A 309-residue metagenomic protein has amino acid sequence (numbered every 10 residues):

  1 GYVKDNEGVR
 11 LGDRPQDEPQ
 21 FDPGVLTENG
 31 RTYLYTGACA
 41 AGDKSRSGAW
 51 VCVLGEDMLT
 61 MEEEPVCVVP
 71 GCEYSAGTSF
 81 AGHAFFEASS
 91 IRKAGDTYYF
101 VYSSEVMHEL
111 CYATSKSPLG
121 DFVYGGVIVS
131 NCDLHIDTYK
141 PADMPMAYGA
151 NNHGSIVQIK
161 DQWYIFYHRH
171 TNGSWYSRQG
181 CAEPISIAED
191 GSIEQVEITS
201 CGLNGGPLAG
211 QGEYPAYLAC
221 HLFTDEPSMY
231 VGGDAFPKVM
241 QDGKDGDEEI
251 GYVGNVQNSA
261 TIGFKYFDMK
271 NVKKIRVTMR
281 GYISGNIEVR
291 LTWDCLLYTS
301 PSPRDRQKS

Functional and structural regions predicted by a protein language model:
Y2-T27, D57-R92, D121-H153, A188 (+2 more regions): Surface loop/turn signatures of beta-propeller and other carbohydrate-active proteins
D22-S45, A49-C52, E87-V106, Q162-H170 (+1 more regions): Hydrophobic core segments of beta-strands in well-ordered, beta-rich domains
K44-W50, H108-Y112, W175-A182: Structural motif
G180-N255: Catalytic cores of secreted or luminal carbohydrate-active enzymes
D245-K274, S284-G285: Short beta-strands within extracellular/lumenal beta-sheet-rich domains
T278-Y282: Solvent-exposed strand-to-loop "edge" motifs in beta-rich extracellular domains
N286-D294: Short, surface-exposed beta-strand/strand-loop-strand elements in extracellular ectodomains
Y298-Q307: Conserved small/polar residues in nucleotide/adenosyl-binding loops
